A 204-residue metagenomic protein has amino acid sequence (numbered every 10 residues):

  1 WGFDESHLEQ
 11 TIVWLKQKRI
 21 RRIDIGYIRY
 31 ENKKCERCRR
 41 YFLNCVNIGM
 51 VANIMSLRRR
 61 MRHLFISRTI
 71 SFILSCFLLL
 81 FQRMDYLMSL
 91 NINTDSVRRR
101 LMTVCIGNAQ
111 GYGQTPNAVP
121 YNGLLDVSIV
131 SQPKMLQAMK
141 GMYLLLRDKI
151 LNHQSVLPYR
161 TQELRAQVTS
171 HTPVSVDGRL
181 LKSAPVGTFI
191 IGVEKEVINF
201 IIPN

Functional and structural regions predicted by a protein language model:
W1-M102: Catalytic core of DAGKc-family lipid kinases
L8, I12-V13, C35, N44 (+5 more regions): Soluble, non-transmembrane catalytic domains of enzymes that act on hydrophobic metabolites at membranes
G26, I54, V104, V127 (+2 more regions): A residue-level signal for conserved active-site and pocket-lining positions in enzyme catalytic cores
N47, V51, C105-P116: Glycine-rich phosphate/pyrophosphate-binding beta-alpha loops
R62-S71, N117-Q137: Gly/Ser/Thr-rich active-site loops/lids in small-molecule metabolic enzymes that frequently grip phosphoryl groups
M84-Y86, R100-M102, Y121-L125, R160-L164: A generic structural signal for short beta-strands and their flanking turns/coil linkers
L90, I106, V127-I129: Generic preference for hydrophobic
I92-R98, I129-N204: ATP/nucleoside-binding phosphotransfer catalytic cores, i.e., glycine-rich phosphate-binding loops
